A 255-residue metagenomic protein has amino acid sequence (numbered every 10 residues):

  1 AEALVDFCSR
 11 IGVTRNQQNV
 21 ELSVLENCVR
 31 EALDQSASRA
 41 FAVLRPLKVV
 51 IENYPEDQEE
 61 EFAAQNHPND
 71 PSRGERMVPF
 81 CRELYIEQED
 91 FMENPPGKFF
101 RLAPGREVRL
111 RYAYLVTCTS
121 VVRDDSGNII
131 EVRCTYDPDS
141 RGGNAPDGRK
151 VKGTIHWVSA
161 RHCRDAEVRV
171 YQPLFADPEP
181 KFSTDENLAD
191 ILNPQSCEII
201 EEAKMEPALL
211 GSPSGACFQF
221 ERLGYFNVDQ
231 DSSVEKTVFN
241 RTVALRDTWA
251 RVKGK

Functional and structural regions predicted by a protein language model:
A1-K255: Polyanion-binding catalytic cores of nucleic-acid enzymes and NTP/SAM-utilizing transferases
